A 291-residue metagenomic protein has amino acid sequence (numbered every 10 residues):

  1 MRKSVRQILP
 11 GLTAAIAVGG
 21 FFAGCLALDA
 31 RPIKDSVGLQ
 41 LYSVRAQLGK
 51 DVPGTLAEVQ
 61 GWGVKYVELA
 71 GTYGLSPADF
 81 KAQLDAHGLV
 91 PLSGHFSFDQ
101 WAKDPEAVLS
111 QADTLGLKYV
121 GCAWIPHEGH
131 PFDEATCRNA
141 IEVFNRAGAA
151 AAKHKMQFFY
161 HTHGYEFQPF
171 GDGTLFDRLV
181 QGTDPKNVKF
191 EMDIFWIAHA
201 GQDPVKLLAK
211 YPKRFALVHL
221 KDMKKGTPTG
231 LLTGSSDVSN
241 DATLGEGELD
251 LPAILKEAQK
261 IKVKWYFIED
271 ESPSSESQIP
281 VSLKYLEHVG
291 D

Functional and structural regions predicted by a protein language model:
M1-I8: N-terminal secretory signal peptides that target proteins for export/translocation
G11-G24: Bacterial N-terminal signal peptides
C25-Y119, K213, K284, H288-D291: N-terminal pre-domain/capping segments
D35-Q40, V67-L69, P91-F96, V120-C122 (+4 more regions): Hydrophobic faces of well-ordered beta-strands that scaffold small-molecule active sites in alpha/beta enzyme cores
Y42-V44, A70-T72, F96-D99, I125-H127 (+4 more regions): Active-site beta-loop-alpha junctions enriched in small/polar residues
K65-Y66, Y73, F98-F190, E276: Active-site acidic/histidine proton-transfer and metal-coordination neighborhood in alpha/beta enzyme cores
A152-E248: Acidic/histidine-rich catalytic cores of soluble enzymes
D241-T243, E257, I261, S272-D291: Aromatic-rich peripheral "rim/lid" segments of glycoside hydrolase catalytic domains that contact and position glycan
